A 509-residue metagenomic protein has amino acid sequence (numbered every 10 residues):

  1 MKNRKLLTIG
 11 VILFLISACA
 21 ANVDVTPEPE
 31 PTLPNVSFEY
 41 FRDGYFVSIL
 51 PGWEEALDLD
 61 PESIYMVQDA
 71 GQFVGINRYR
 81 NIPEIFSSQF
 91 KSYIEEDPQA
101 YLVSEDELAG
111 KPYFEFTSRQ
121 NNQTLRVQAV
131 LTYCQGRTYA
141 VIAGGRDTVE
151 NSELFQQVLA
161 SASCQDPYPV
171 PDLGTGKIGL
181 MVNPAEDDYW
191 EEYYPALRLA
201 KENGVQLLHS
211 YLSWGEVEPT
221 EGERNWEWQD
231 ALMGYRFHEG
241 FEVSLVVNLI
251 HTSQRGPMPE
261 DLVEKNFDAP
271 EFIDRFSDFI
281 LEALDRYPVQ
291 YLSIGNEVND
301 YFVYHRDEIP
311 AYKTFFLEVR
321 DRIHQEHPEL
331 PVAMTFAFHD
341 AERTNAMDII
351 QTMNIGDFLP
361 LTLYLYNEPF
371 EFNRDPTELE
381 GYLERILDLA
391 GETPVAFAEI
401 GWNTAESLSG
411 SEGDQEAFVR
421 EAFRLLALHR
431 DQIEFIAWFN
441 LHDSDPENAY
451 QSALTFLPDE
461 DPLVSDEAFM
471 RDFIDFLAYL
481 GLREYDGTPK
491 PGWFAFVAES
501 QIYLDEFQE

Functional and structural regions predicted by a protein language model:
S17-A18: C-terminal motif of bacterial Sec signal peptides marking the signal peptidase cleavage site
W53-E54, R137-P169: Surface-exposed amphipathic alpha-helical segments
D58-V149: Conserved polar/disulfide-associated segments of primarily extracytoplasmic proteins
P167-T175, E191, S407-L408, G413 (+2 more regions): Aromatic-rich peripheral "rim/lid" segments of glycoside hydrolase catalytic domains that contact and position glycan
P167-V205, Y211: Boundary/entry segment of secreted carbohydrate-active catalytic domains
N203-E221, D230-E308, T314-P331, A337-H339: Substrate-binding cleft and catalytic face of glycoside hydrolase catalytic domains, especially the flexible beta-alpha
I280, Q290, N296, M334-F336 (+2 more regions): Aromatic- and acid-rich polysaccharide-binding/catalytic face of secreted or lumenal carbohydrate-active enzymes
S293-N296, F315-T344, E392-A405, I433-D443: Aromatic-lined carbohydrate-recognition surfaces of secreted/lumenal glycan-active proteins
